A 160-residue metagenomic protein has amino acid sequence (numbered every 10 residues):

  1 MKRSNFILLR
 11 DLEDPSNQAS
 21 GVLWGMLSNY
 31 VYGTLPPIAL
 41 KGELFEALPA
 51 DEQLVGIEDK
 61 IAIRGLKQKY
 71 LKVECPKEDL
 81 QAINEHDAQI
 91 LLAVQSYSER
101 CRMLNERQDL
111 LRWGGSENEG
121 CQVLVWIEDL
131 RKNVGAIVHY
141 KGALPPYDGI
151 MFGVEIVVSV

Functional and structural regions predicted by a protein language model:
M1-V160: Ser/Thr/Pro-rich, acidic low-complexity intrinsically disordered regulatory segments
